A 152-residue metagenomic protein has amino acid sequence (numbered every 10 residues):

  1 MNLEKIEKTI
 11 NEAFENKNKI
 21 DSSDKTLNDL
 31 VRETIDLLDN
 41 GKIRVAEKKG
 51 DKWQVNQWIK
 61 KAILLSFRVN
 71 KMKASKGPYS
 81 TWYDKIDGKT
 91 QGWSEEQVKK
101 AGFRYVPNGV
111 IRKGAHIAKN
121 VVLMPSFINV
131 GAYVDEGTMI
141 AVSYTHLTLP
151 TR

Functional and structural regions predicted by a protein language model:
M1-F103: Terminal amphipathic alpha-helical/low-complexity segments used for targeting or macromolecular assembly
L38, S143-Y144: Intrinsically disordered Ser/Thr phosphorylation hotspots
Y105, I111, I117, V121-L123 (+4 more regions): Hydrophobic face of beta-strands forming the core of extended beta-sheets/solenoids, especially the left-handed
T145-T151: Conserved small/polar residues in nucleotide/adenosyl-binding loops
